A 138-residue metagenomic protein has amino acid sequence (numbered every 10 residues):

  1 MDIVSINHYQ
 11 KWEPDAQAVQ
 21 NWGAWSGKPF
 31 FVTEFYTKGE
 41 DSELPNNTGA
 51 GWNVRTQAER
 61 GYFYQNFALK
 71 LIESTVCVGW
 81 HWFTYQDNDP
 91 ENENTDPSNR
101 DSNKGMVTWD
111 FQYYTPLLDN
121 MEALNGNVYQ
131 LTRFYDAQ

Functional and structural regions predicted by a protein language model:
M1-N66: Extracellular glycoside hydrolase catalytic/binding regions
W25-G27, S74-T75, D101: Short, well-ordered coil/turn elements that cap or connect secondary structure elements
Q57-R60, Y64-S98: Long, C-terminal catalytic modules of enzymes
F83-Q138: Aromatic-rich peripheral "rim/lid" segments of glycoside hydrolase catalytic domains that contact and position glycan
